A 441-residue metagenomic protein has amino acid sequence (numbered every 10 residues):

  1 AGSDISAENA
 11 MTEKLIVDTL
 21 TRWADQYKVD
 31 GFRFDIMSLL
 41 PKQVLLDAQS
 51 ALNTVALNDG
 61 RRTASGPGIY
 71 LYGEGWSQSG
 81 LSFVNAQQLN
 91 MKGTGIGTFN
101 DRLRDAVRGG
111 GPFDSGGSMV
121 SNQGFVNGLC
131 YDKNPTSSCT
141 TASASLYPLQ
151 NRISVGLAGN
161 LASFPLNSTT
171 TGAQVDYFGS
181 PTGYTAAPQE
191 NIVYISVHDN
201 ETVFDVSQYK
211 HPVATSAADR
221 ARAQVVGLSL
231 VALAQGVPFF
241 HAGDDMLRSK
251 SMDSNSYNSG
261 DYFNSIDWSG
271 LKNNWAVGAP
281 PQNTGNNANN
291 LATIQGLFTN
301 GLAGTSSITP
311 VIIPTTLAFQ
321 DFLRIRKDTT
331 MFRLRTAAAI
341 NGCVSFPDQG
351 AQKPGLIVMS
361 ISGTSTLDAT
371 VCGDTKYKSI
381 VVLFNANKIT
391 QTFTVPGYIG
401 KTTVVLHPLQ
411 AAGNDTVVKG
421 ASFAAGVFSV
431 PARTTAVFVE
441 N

Functional and structural regions predicted by a protein language model:
G2-E13, D30-K42, Q208-D219, S306: The substrate-binding groove and active-site-proximal loops of carbohydrate-active enzymes, especially glycoside
N9-D25, Q224-L228: Short, acidic/polar
K28-G31, S65-Y70, Q235-F239: Loop/turn elements at helix/coil->beta-strand transitions in domains of secreted/extracellular proteins
I36-Y184, D244-Q295, P396-I399: Active-site-proximal helices and loops of the catalytic beta/alpha 8
D176, G183-V381, A386-T392: Loop/helix patches that line or flank the sugar-binding groove of alpha-linked glycan CAZymes
D219-R220, I266, F322-T330, K388-S422 (+1 more regions): C-terminal accessory region downstream of the catalytic core in glycan-modifying enzymes
G420-N441: C-terminal beta-strand-rich structural cap/linker in extracellular carbohydrate-active enzymes
